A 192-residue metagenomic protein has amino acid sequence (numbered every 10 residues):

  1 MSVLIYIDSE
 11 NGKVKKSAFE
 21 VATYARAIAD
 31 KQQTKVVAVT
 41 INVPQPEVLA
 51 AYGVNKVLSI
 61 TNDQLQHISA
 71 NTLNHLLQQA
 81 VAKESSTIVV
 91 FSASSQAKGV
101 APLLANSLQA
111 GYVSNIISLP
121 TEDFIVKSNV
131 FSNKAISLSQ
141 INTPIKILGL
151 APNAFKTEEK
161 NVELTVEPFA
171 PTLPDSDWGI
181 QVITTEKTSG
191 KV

Functional and structural regions predicted by a protein language model:
M1-V192: N-terminal glycine-rich FAD/FM-binding segment characteristic of electron-transfer flavoproteins
